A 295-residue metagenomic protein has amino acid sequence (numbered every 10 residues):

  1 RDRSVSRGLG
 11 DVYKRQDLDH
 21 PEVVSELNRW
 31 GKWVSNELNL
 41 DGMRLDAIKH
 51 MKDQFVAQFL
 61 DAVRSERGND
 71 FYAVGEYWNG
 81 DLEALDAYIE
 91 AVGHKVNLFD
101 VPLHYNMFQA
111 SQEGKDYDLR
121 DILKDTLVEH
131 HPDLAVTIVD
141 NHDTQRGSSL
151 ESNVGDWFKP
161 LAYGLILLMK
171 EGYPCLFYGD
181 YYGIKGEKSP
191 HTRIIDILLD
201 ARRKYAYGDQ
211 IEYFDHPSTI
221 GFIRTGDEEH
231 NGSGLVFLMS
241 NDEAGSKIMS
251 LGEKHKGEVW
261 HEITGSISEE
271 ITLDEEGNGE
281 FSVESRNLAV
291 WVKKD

Functional and structural regions predicted by a protein language model:
D2, D17, D46: Short, flexible active-site loop motifs that bind/organize anionic cofactors or intermediates
D2, H20, S152, D156: Flexible, glycine- and charge-enriched loops at secondary-structure boundaries
D2-L9, Y13: Single conserved hydrophobic/aromatic residue that forms the stacking wall/gate of nucleotide- or nucleobase-binding
R15-V24: Active-site mouth loops of central-metabolism enzymes
R29-D295: Active-site-proximal helices and loops of the catalytic beta/alpha 8
